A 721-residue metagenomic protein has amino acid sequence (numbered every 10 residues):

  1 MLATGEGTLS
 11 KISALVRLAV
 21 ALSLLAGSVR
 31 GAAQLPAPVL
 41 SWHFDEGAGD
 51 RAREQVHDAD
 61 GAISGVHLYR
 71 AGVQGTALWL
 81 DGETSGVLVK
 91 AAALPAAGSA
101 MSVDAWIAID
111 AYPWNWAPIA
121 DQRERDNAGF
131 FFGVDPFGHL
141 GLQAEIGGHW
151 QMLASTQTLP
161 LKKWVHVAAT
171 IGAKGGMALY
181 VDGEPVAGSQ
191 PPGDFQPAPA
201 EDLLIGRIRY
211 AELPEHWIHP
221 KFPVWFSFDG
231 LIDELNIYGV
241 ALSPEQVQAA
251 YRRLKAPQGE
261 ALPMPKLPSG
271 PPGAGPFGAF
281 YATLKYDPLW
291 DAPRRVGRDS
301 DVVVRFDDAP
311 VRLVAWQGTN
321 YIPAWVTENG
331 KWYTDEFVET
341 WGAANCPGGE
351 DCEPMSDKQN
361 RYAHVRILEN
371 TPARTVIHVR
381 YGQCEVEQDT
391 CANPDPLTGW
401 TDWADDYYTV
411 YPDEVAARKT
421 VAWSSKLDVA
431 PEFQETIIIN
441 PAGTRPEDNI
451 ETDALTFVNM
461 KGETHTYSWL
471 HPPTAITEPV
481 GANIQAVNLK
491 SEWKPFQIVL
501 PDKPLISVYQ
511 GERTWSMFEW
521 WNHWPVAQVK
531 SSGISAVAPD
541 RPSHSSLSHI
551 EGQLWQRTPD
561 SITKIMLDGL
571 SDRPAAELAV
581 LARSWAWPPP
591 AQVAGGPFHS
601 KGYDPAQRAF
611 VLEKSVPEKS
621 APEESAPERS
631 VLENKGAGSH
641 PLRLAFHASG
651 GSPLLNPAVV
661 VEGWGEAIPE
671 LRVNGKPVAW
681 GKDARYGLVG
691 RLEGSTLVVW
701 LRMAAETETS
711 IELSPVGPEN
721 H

Functional and structural regions predicted by a protein language model:
A32-L262: Extracellular glycan-associated modules
A108-W116, P293-G297, Q359-L368: Secretory/extracellular carbohydrate-interaction modules and structurally similar beta-sandwich "look-alikes"
L262-A343, N483-E512, M517: Beta-strand-rich N-terminal accessory domains
P276, A282-L289, N483-P597, L692-T707: Beta-strand-rich recognition/accessory modules
C346-K419: Extended, loop-rich substrate-binding clefts of extracytoplasmic carbohydrate-active enzymes
V415-N459: Acidic (Asp/Glu-rich), glycine- and aromatic
Q434-I439, V487-K490, I498-P501, H647-A667: Surface-exposed beta-strand/loop patches in extracellular or lumenal glycoproteins
L581-E618, E628-H721: C-terminal beta-sandwich/jelly-roll accessory domains of carbohydrate-active enzymes
